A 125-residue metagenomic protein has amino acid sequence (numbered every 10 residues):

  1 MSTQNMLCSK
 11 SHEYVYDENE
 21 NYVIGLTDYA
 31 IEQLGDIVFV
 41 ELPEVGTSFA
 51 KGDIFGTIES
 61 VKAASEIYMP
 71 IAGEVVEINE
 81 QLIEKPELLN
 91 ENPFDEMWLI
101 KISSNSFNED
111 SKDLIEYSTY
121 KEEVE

Functional and structural regions predicted by a protein language model:
M1-K51, E87, E91-S106, K112-E125: Acidic, low-complexity mobile loops and tails
L7, E41, E59, S65-Y68: Small beta-strand-rich domains/subdomains or short beta-sheet motifs embedded in larger alpha/beta proteins
V15-D17, V61, I78-Q81: Residue-level recognition of beta-strand microenvironments
E44-T57, E74-V76: Short, well-structured beta-strand-loop connectors
D53, E59, N79-E80, P86: Conserved "cap/hinge" positions at secondary-structure junctions
G56, V76, I83, N108 (+1 more regions): Nucleotide phosphate-binding site architecture
